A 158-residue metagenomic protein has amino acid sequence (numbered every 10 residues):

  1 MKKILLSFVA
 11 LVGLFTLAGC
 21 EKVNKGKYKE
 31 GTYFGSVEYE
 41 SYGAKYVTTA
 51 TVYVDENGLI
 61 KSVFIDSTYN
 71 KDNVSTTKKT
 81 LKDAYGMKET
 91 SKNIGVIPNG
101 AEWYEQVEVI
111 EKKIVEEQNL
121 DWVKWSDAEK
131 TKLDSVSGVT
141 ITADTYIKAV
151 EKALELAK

Functional and structural regions predicted by a protein language model:
M1-I4: Positively charged n-region of N-terminal signal peptides that target proteins for export
T16-G19: C-terminal motif of bacterial Sec signal peptides marking the signal peptidase cleavage site
V23-K158: Active-site- and interface-proximal helix/loop "cap" or "latch" segments in soluble metabolic and energy-transducing
